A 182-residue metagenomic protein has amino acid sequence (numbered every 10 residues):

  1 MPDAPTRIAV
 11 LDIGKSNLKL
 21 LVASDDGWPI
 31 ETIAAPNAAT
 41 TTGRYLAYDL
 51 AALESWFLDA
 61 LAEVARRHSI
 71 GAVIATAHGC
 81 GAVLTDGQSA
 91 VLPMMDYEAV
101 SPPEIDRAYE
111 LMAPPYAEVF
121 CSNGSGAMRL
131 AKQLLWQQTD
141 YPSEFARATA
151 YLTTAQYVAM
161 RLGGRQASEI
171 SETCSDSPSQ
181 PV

Functional and structural regions predicted by a protein language model:
M1-M94, R147: N-terminal glycine/serine-rich phosphate-binding loop of ATP-dependent small-molecule kinases, especially carbohydrate
I13-K15, A117-V182: Gly/Ser/Thr-rich active-site cleft segment
D26, G79, V100-S101, A155-Y157: Short glycine-enriched loops at secondary-structure junctions
T42-G43, P103-I105, S179-Q180: A short, polar/proline- and glycine-enriched secondary-structure boundary/capping micro-motif
A47, V91, M95-A99, F120-A127 (+1 more regions): Short gly/ser-rich anion-binding loops that grip negatively charged ligand groups
S89-P102, C174-P178: A charged helix-plus-loop insertion that forms the helical arch/lid used to bind and gate nucleic-acid substrates
Y97-P114: Short alpha-helix plus adjacent loop in nuclease-associated cores
